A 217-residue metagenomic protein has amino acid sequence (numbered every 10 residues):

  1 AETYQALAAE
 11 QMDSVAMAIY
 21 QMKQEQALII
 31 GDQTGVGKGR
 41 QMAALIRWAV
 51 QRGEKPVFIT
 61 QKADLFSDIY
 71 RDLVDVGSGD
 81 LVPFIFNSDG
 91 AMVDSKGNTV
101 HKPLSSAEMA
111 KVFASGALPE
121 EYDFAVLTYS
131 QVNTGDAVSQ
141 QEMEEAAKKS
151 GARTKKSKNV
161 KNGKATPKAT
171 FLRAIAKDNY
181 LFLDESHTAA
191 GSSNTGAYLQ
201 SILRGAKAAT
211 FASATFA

Functional and structural regions predicted by a protein language model:
A1-A6, G39-R40, V50-A197: SF2 helicase/translocase NTPase motor core, specifically the RecA-like lobe 1 inter-motif segment between Walker
A1-G31: Conserved pre-motif I regulatory segment
A16, A44-W48: Active-site signature of alpha/beta-hydrolase-fold catalytic machinery across serine- and Asp/Cys-nucleophile hydrolases
M22, V50, L203: Conserved ATPase "switch" residues in P-loop NTPase domains
E25-L45: Walker A/P-loop
A27-I29, Y180-L181, A209: Hydrophobic "anchor" residues on beta-strands that sit immediately upstream of conserved functional sites
G35, H187, G205-A217: Conserved helicase ATPase motor motifs in RecA-like P-loop NTPase domains
G196-I202, K207: Internal alpha-helical scaffold/solenoid segments in large eukaryotic proteins
